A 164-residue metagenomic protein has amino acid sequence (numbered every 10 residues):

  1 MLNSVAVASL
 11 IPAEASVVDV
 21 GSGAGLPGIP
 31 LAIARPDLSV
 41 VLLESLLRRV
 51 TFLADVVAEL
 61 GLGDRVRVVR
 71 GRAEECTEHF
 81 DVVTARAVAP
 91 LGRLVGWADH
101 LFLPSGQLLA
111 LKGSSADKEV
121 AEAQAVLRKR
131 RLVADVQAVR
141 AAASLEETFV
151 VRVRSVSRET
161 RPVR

Functional and structural regions predicted by a protein language model:
L2-A85, V95-G96: Conserved SAM/SAH cofactor-binding pocket of Class I
L31, K112, V153: Residue-level signal for inorganic ion chemistry
S39, R65-R67, Q107, L132-D135: Conserved beta-strand segments of alpha/beta enzyme cores
V41, S115-R164: Active-site capping/gating segments
S45, V88, L111-S115, V139: Short strand-turn motif at the edge of the Rossmann-like AdoMet-binding core
V56-V57, F102, Q124-L127: Conserved hydrophobic residues forming the short capping helix/wall of the S-adenosyl-L-methionine
V83-A85, L108-L111: Short catalytic-loop micro-motif centered on adjacent basic/acidic residues
V95-L108: A short glycine-rich, Lys/Arg-flanked "PGG" loop and its adjoining helix->strand segment in the class I
